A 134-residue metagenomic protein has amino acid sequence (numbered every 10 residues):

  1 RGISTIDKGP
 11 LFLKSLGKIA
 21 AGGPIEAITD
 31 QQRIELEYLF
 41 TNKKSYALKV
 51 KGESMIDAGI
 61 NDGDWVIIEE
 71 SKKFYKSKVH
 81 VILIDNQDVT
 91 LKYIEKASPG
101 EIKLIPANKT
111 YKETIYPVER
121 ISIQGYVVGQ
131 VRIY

Functional and structural regions predicted by a protein language model:
R1-N61, V89, K96-E101, Q124 (+1 more regions): Short, positionally conserved secondary-structure boundary motifs
N61-V66, E70-Y134: C-terminal regulatory/effector modules of DNA-binding transcriptional regulators
